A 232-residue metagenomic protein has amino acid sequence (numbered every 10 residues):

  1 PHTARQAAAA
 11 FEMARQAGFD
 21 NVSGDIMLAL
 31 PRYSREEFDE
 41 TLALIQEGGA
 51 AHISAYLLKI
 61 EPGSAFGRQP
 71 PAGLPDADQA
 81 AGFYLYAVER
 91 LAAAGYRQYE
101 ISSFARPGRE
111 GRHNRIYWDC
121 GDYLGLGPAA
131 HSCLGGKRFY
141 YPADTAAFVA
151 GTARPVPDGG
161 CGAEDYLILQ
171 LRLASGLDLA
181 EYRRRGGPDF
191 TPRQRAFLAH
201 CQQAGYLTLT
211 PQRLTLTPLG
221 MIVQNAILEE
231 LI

Functional and structural regions predicted by a protein language model:
P1-P188: C-terminal scaffold of the Radical SAM
G187-Q202: Short amphipathic alpha-helical interaction segments
Q202-Q212: A short, conserved structural fragment
R213-T217: Minor-groove-contacting beta-hairpin "wing" of winged helix-turn-helix DNA-binding domains
L219-I232: Short, amphipathic alpha-helical interaction segments positioned at domain boundaries
